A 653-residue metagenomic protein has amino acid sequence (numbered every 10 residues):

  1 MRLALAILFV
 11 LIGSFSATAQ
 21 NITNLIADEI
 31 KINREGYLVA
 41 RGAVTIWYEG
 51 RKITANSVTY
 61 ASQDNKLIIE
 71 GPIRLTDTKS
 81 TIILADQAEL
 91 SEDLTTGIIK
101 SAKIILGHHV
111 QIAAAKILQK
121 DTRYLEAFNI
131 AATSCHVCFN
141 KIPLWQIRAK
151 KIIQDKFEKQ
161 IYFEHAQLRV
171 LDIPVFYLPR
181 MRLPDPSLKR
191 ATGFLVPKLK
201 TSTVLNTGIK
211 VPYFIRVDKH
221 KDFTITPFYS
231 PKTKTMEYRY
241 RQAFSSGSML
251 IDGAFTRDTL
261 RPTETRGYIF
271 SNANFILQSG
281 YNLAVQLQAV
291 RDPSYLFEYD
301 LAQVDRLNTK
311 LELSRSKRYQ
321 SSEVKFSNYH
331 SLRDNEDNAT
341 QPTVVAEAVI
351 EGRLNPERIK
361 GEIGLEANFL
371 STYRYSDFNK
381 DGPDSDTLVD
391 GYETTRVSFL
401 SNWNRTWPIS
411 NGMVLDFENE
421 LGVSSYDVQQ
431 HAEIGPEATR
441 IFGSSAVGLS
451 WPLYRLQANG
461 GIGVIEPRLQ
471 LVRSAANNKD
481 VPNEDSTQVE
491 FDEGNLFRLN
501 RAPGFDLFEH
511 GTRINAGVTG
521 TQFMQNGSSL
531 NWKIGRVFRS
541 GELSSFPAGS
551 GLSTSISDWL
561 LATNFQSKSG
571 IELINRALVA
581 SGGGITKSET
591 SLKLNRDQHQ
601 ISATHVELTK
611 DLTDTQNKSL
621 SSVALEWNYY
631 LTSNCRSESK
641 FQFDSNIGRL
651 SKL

Functional and structural regions predicted by a protein language model:
A4-S14: Bacterial N-terminal signal peptides
F9, I26-A40, R51, T59-Y60 (+7 more regions): N-terminal, helix-rich and Lys/Arg-enriched segments in bacterial and organellar proteins
F15-A19: Sec/Tat signal peptide C-region and signal peptidase I cleavage site
Q20-C138: Charged (often Lys/Glu-rich) extended helix/loop segments that serve as interaction or gating elements
T81, Q87-I98, I104-T133, N140-I147 (+1 more regions): Outer-membrane beta-barrel proteins and related beta-barrel translocases across Gram-negative bacteria
